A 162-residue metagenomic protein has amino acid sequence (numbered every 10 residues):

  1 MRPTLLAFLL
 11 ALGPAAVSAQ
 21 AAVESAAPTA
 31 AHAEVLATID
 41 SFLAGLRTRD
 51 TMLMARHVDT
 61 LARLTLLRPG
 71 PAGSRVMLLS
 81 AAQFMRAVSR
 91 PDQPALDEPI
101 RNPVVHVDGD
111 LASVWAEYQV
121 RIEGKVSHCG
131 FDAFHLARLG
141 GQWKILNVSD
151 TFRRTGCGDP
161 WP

Functional and structural regions predicted by a protein language model:
M1-T4, Q20: Positively charged n-region of N-terminal signal peptides that target proteins for export
T4-A15: Bacterial N-terminal signal peptides
V17-M52, R56, T60, L78-L79 (+1 more regions): Short, low-complexity N-terminal intrinsically disordered segments enriched in polar/charged residues
I39-D50, V58-A62, L66, V88 (+3 more regions): Sec/Tat-exported extracytoplasmic proteins
R49, D59, I100, G109-L111 (+1 more regions): Extracytoplasmic
R63, L67, R75-K125: Surface-exposed, charged secondary-structure patches
L64, G73, I122-G124, R138 (+1 more regions): A short local loop/turn or secondary-structure capping micro-motif enriched for an aromatic residue
S113, H128-G156: Short beta-strand edge/turn micro-motifs at domain boundaries
